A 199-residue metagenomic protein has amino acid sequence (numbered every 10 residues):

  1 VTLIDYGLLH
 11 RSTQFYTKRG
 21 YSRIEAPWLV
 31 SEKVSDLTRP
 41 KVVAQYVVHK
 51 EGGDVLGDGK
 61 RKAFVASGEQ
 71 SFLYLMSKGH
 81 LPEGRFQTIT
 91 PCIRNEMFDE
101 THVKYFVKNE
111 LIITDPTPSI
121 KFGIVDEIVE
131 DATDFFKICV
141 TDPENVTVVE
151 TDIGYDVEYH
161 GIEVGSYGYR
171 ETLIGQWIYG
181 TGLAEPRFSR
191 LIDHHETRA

Functional and structural regions predicted by a protein language model:
V1-A199: TRNA-recognition modules of translation machinery and tRNA-sensing kinases, especially anticodon-binding
